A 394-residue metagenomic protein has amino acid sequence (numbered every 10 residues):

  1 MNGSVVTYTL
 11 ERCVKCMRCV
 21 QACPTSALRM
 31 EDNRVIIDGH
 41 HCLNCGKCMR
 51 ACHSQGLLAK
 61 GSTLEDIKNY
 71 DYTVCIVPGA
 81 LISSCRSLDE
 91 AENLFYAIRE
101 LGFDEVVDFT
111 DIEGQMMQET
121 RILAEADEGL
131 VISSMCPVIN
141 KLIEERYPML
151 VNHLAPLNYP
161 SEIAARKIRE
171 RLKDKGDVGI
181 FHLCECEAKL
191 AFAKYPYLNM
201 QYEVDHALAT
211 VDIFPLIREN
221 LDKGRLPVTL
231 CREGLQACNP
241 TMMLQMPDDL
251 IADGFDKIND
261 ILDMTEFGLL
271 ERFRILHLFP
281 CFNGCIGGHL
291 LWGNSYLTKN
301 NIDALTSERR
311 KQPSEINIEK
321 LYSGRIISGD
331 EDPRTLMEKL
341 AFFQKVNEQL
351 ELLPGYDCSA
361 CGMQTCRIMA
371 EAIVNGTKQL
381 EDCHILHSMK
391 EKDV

Functional and structural regions predicted by a protein language model:
M1-G3, D393-V394: Short, Lys/Arg-enriched, disordered terminal segments
G3-L10, V14-D38, L43, K47-T63 (+3 more regions): Iron-sulfur cluster-binding cysteine motifs and their immediate structural context in ferredoxin-like electron-transfer
A59-S359, M363-V394: Iron-sulfur-associated redox domains of electron-transfer enzymes in respiratory and anaerobic energy metabolism
